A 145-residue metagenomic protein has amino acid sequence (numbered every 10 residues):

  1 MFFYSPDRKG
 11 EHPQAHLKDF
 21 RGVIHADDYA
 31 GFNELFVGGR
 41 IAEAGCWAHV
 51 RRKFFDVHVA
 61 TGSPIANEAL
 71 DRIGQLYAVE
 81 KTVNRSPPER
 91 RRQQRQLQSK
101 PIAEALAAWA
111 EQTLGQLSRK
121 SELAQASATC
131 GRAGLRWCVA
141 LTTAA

Functional and structural regions predicted by a protein language model:
M1-A145: Catalytic center-proximal scaffold of phosphoryl-transfer enzymes
